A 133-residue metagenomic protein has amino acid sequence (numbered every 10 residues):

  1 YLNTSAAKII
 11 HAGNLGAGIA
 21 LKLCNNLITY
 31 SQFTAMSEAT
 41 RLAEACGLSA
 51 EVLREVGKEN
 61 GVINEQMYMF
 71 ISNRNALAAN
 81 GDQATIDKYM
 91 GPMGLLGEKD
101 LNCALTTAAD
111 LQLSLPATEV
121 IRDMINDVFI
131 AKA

Functional and structural regions predicted by a protein language model:
Y1: Rossmann-like NAD(P)H-binding beta-loop-alpha module
T4-I28, A117: Conserved Rossmann-fold dehydrogenase catalytic segment
A17-L111, M124-A133: Helical "substrate-binding/catalytic lid" subdomain of Rossmann-like NAD(P)-dependent dehydrogenases/reductases
Q112-I121: Flexible, glycine/charged-enriched surface loops at secondary-structure junctions
